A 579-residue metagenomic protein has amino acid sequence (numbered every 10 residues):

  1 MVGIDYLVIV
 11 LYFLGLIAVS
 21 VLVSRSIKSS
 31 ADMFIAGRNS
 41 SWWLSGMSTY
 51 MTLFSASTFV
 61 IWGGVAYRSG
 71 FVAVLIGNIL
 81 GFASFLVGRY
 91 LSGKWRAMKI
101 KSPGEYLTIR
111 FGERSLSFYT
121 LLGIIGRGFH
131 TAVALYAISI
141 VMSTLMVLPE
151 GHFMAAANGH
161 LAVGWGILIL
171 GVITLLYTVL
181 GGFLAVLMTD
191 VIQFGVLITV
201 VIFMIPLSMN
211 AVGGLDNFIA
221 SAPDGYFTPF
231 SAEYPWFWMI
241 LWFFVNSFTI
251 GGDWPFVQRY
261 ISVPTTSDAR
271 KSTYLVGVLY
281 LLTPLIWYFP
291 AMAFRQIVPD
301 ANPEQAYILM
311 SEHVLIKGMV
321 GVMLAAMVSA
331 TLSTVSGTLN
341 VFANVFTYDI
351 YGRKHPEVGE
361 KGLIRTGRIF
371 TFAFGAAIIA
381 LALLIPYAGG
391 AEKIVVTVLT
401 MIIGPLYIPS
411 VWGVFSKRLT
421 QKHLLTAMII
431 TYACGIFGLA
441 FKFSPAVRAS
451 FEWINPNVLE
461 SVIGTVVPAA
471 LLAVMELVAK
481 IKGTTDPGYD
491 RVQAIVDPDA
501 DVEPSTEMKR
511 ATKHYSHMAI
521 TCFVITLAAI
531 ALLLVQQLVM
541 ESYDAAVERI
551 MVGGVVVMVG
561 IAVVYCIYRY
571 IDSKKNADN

Functional and structural regions predicted by a protein language model:
M1-N579: Membrane-embedded helix-loop-helix hairpins and adjacent transmembrane boundary segments in multi-pass transporters
